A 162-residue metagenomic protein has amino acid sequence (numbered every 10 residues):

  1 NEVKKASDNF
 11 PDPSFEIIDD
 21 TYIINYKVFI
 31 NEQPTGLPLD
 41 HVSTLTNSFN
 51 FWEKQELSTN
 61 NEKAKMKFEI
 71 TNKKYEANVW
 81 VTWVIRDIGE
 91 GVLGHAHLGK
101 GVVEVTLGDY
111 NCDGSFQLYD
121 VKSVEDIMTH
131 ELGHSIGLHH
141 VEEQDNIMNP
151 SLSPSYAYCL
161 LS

Functional and structural regions predicted by a protein language model:
N1-L39, F49, E53, H95: Disordered inhibitory propeptide/activation segment of secreted metzincin zinc metalloprotease zymogens, centered on
N25, W80, I147: Short hydrophobic-acidic sequence motifs that mark active-site Asp/Glu residues
V28-E32, L107-N111, L152: Short, histidine-centered active-site or binding-site loop motifs used for metal coordination, general acid-base
P34-L39, D113-Q117, Y156-Y158: A generic structural signal for short coil/turn motifs at secondary-structure boundaries
L37-P38, I85, S123, A157-S162: General structural signal for secondary-structure boundaries
H41-S135, H139, E143: Metzincin-family zinc-dependent endopeptidase catalytic domain
H139-L161: Post-HEXXH active-site segment of zinc metalloproteases
